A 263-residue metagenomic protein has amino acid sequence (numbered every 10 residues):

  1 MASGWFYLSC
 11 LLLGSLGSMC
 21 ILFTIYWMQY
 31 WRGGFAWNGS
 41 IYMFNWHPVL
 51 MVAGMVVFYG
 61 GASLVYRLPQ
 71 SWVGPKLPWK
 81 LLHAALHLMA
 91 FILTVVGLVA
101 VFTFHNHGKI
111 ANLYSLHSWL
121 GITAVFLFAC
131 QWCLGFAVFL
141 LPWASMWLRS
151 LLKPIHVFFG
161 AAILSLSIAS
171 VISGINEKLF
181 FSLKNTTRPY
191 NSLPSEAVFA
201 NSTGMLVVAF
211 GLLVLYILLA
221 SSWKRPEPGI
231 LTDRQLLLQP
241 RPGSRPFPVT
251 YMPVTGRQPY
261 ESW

Functional and structural regions predicted by a protein language model:
M1-L16, F58-F91, I110-L113, C133-I163 (+1 more regions): Helix-loop boundary elements of multi-pass alpha-helical membrane proteins
M1-Y7, G33-L50, G74-K80, H107-G121 (+2 more regions): Juxtamembrane membrane-interface segments at transmembrane-helix boundaries in membrane proteins
G14-W37, M51-S71, F91-H107, F128-P142 (+2 more regions): Membrane-embedded alpha-helices of multi-pass membrane proteins, especially ion channels and transporters
L86-A90, R188-A200, I230-G243: Short, highly charged low-complexity linear segments
I110-L183, T187-F199: Eukaryotic polytopic
S192, F199, L206-L213, W223 (+1 more regions): Long, compositionally biased interface segments
P226-W263: Non-transmembrane, juxtamembrane loop and terminal tail segments of multi-pass eukaryotic membrane proteins
